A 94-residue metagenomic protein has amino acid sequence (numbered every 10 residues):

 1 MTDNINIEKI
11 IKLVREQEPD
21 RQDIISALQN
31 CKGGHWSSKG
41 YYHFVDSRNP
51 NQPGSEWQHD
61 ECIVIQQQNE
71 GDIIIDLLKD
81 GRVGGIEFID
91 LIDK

Functional and structural regions predicted by a protein language model:
M1-E61: N-terminal domain-onset segments
H59-K94: Short, compact, well-ordered microdomains
